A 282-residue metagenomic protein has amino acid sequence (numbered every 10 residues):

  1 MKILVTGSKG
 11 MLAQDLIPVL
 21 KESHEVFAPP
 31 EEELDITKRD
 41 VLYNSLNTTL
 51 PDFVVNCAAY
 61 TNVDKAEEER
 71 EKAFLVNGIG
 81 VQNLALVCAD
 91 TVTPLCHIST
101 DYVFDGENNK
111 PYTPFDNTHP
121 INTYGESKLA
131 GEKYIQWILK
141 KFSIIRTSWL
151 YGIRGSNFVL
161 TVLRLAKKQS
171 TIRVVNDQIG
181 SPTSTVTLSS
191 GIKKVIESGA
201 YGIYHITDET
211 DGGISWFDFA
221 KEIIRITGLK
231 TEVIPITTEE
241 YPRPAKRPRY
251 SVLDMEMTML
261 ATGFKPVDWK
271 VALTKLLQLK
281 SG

Functional and structural regions predicted by a protein language model:
I3-V19: N-terminal Rossmann NAD(P)H-binding glycine-rich loop of SDR-like oxidoreductase domains
K21-N44: Adenosine-cofactor binding site in Rossmann-like domains, unifying the SAM/SAH pocket of S-adenosylmethionine-dependent
R39-V76, A89: NAD(P)H-binding glycine-rich loop region in Rossmannoid oxidoreductase-like domains and their noncatalytic homologs
E68, L75, G80-N83, V103-I145 (+1 more regions): Catalytic helix-loop patch of NAD(P)-dependent Rossmann-fold dehydrogenases
K133-G180, V186-T187, K193: NAD(P)-dependent short-chain dehydrogenase/reductase
V174-I179, Y204-G213, A261: Glycine-rich Rossmann NAD(P)(H)-binding loop
G191-I192, S198-P242: Mid/C-terminal beta-alpha module of Rossmann-like enzyme folds, strongest in SDR-family dehydrogenases/epimerases
S215-K221, T237-L276, S281: Conserved C-terminal active-site "lid" loop/helix of NAD(P)H-dependent oxidoreductases that clamps the redox cofactor
